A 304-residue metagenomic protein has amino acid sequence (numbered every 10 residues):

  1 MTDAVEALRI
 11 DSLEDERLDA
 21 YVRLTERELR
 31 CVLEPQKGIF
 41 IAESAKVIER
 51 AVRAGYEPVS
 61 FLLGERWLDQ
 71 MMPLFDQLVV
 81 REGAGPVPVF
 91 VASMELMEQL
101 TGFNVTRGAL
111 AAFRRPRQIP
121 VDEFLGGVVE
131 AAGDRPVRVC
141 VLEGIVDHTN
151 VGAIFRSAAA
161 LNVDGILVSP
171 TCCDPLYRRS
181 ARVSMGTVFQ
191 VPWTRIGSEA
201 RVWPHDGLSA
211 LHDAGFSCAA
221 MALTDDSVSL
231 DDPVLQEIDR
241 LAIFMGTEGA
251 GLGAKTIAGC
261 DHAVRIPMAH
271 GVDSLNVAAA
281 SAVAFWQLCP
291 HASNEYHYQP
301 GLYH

Functional and structural regions predicted by a protein language model:
M1-M72, D76-Q77, C172, Y303: Boundary-proximal intrinsically disordered activation/regulatory segments immediately upstream of a helical core
V5-L8, K46, G83-A84, Q118 (+1 more regions): RNA substrate-binding interface of SAM-dependent RNA methyltransferases
D76-G102, T194: A glycine-rich helix N-cap at a beta->alpha junction
L78-V80, A109, V183-T187, Q236-D239: Short, hinge-like loop/turn segments at secondary-structure boundaries
A111, S157-L161, C172-F189, A254-H304: Structured adenosyl-cofactor binding patch, chiefly the S-adenosyl-L-methionine
A219-V272: Active-site/ligand-binding-proximal alpha/beta "capping" segment
